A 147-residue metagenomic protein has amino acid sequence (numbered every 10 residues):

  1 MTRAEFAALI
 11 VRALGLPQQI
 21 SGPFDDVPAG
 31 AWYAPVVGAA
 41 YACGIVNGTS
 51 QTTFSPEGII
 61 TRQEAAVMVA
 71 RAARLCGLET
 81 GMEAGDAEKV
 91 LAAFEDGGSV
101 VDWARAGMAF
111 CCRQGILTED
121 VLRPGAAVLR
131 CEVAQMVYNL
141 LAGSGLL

Functional and structural regions predicted by a protein language model:
M1-V36, C43-Q63, R71-A104, L117-A127 (+1 more regions): Feature responds to low-complexity, polar/acidic, surface-exposed segments characteristic of secreted/exported proteins
Y41-A42, C112: Alpha-helix C-terminal capping/helix-coil junction sites
A66: IQ-motif-like calmodulin-binding regions
A106-Q114: GST-like fold's C-terminal all-alpha helical module
V133-A134: Preference for long, well-ordered alpha-helical segments
